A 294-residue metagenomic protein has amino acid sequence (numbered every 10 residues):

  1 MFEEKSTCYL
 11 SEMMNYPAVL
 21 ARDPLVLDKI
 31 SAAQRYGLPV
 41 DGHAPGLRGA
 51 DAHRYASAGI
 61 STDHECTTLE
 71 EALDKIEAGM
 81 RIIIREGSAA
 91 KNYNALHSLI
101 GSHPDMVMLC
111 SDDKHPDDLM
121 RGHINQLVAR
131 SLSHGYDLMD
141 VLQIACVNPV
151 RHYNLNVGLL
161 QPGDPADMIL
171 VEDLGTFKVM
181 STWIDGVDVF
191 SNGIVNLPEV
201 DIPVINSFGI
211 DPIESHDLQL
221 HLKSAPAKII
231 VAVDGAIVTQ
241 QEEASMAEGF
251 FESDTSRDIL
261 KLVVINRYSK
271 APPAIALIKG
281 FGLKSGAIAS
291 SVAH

Functional and structural regions predicted by a protein language model:
M1-Y9, A18-I83, S88-L109, L119-D140 (+1 more regions): Histidine/acidic residue-rich metal-binding segments in metalloenzymes
C8-S11, M180: A short, local hydrophobic-aromatic micro-motif
D112: Active-site glycine-centered loops adjacent to acidic/histidine catalytic or metal-binding residues that shape
L119-G135, M139-H294: Active-site microenvironment of metallo-dependent hydrolases
